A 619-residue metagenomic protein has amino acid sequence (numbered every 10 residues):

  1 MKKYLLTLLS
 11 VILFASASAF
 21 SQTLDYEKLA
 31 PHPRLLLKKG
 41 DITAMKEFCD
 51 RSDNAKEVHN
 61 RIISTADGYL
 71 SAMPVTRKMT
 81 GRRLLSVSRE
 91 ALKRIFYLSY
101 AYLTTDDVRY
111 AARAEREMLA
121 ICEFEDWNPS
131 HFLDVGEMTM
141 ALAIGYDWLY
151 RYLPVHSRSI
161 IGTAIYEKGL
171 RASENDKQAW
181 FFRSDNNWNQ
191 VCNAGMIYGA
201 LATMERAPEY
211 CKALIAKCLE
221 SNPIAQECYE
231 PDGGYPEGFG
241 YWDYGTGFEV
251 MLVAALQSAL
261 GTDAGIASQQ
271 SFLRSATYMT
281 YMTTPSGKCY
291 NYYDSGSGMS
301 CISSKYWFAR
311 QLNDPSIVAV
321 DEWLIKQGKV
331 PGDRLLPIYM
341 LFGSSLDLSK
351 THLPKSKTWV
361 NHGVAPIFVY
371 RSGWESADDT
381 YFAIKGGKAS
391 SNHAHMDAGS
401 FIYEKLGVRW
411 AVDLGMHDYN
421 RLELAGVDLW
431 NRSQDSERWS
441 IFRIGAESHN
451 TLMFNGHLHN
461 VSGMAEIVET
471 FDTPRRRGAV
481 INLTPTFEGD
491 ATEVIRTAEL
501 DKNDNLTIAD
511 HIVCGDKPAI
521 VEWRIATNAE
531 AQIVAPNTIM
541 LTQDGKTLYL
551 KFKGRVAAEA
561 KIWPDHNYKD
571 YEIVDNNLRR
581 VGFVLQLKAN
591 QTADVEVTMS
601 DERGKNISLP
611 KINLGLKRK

Functional and structural regions predicted by a protein language model:
M1-T23: Bacterial Sec-dependent N-terminal signal peptides
S21-Q22, E322-K329, L422-K619: CBM-like, beta-strand-rich accessory domains located in the C-terminal region of large, secreted polysaccharide-active
Y26, P33-D50, N54-K288, S295-G296: Aromatic-lined, polymer-binding surfaces characteristic of secreted/periplasmic polysaccharide-degrading enzymes
E27, P33, S372-D435, I441-A446: Terminal accessory carbohydrate-recognition/targeting modules of carbohydrate-active enzymes
I42-T43, D53, A377, V408-W410 (+3 more regions): Primarily extracytoplasmic ectodomains and periplasmic/lumenal surface modules that are beta-strand-rich
N54-E57, I63-A66, S71-R77, S356-T358 (+3 more regions): Beta-sandwich/jelly-roll carbohydrate-recognition scaffolds of carbohydrate-active enzymes
D134, W188, Y241, N392-A398 (+1 more regions): Histidine-centered active-site/metal-ligand motif
T203, Y244-W410, F471-R476, V480-N482 (+2 more regions): Carbohydrate-active enzyme catalytic cores, enriched for enzymes that act on polyanionic acidic polysaccharides
